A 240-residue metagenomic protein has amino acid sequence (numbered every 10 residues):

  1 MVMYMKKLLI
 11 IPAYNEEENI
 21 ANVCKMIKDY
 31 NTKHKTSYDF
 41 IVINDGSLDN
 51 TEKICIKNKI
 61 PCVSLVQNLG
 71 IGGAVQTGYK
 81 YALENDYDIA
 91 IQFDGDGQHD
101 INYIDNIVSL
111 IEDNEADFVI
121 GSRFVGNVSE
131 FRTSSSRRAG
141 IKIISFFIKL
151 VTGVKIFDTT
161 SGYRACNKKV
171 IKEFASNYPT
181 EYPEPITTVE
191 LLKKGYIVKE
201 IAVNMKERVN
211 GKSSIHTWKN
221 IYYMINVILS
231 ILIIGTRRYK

Functional and structural regions predicted by a protein language model:
K6-L8, D39, I186: Cell-envelope/extracellular polymer assembly enzymes that use nucleotide-activated donors
I11, C24, T36-G46, F93: Short beta-strand/loop segment that forms part of the nucleotide-sugar
E16-N19, S47, D100: Donor nucleotide-sugar binding loop of glycosyltransferases
E16-N31: Short, well-formed alpha-helical segments that are part of the catalytic scaffolds of diverse glycosyltransferases
N44-E52, G97: A conserved acidic beta->alpha catalytic loop
L65-E84, I101-E181, R208-V227, Y239: Acceptor/aglycone-binding surface of glycosyltransferases and processive sugar-polymer synthases
Y87-Q98: Short beta-strand-to-loop acidic/aromatic patch adjacent to the donor-nucleotide binding site
V154-K155, S176-P179, V189-K206: Catalytic donor-sugar/metal-binding loop of nucleotide-sugar-dependent glycosyltransferases
